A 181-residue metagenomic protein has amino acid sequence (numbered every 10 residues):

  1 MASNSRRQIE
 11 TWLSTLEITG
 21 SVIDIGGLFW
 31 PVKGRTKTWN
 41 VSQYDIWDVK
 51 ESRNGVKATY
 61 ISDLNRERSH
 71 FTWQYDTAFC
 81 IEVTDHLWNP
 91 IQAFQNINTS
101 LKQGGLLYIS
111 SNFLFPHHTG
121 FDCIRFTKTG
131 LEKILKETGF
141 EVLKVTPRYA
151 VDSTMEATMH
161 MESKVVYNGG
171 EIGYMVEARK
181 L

Functional and structural regions predicted by a protein language model:
M1-W73, T77, F94, E171-I172: Conserved N-terminal segment of class I S-adenosyl-L-methionine
D24, C80, I109: Redox-cofactor binding/interface segments in oxidoreductases and associated redox assembly factors
L28-V32, E51-S52, N65-R66, T84-D85 (+3 more regions): Short, solvent-exposed loop/turn segments at secondary-structure junctions
D45, F79, K144-T146: Residues embedded in well-ordered beta-strands within globular domains across many folds
T77-V83: A short beta-strand submotif of the Rossmann-like class I SAM-dependent methyltransferase core that lines
W88-N98, K102, L106-L181: S-adenosyl-L-methionine-dependent methyltransferase catalytic module, highlighting the catalytic core
